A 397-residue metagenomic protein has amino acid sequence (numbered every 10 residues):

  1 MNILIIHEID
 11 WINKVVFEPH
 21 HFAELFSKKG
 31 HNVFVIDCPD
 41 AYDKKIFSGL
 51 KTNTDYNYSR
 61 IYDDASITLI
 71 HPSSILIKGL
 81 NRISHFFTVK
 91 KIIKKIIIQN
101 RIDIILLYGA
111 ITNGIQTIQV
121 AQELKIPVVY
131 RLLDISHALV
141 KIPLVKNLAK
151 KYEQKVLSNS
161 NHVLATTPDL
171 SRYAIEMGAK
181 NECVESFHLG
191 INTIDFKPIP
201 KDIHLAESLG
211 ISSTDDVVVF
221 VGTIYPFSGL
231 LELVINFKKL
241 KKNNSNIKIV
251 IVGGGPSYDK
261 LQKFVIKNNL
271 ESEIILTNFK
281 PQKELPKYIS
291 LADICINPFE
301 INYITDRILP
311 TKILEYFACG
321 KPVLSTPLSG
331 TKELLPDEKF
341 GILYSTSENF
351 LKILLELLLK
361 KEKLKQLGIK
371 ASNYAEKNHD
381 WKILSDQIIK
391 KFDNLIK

Functional and structural regions predicted by a protein language model:
L4, L164, S212-F237, V250: Conserved donor-binding/catalytic core segment of Leloir-type glycosyltransferases
H85-T88, L124-V129, S136-V156, K201: Nucleotide-sugar donor phosphate/pyrophosphate-binding loop at the beta->alpha transition of glycosyltransferases
D169, G190: Carbohydrate-associated surface elements
K197-I211: A short helix/loop element that forms part of the nucleotide-sugar donor recognition site in Leloir-type
V252, K260-P286: Nucleotide-activated donor-binding/catalytic signature segment of Leloir-type glycosyltransferases, i.e., the conserved
C295-N297, E315-S325: Short hydrophobic beta-strand element within catalytic cores of glycosyltransferases and related nucleotide-activated
D337-E348, E356-E362: Conserved acidic donor-binding segment of nucleotide-sugar-dependent glycosyltransferases
E356, K363-N378, Q387-K390: A short, well-ordered alpha-helix in the C-terminal region of glycosyltransferases
